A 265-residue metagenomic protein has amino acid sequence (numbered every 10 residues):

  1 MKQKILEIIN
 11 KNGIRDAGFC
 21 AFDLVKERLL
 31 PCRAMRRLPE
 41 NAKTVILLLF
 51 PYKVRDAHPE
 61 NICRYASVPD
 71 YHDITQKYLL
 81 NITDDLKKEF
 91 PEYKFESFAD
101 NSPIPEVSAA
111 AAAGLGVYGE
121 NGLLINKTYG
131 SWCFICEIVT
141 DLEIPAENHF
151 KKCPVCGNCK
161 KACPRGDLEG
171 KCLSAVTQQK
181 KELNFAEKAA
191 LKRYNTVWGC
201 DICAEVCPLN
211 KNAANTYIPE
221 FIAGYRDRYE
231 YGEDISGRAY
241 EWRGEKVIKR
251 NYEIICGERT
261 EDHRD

Functional and structural regions predicted by a protein language model:
M1-K152: Auxiliary alpha/beta "docking" domains used to position bulky ligands
V139-P154, N158-L183: Cys/His-clustered metal-coordination modules, chiefly Zn-binding fingers
N158-T177, R193-F221: Iron-sulfur cluster-binding cysteine motifs and their immediate structural context in ferredoxin-like electron-transfer
N184-L191: Short linker/helix segments within small regulatory modules
A223-R228, E233-W242: Alpha-helical adaptor scaffolds
W242-R259: Long, compositionally biased charged/polar accessory segments in the mid-to-C-terminal portions of proteins
D262-H263: Intrinsic-disorder-associated, low-complexity terminal segments enriched in Asp/Asn/His/Tyr and depleted of Lys/Arg
